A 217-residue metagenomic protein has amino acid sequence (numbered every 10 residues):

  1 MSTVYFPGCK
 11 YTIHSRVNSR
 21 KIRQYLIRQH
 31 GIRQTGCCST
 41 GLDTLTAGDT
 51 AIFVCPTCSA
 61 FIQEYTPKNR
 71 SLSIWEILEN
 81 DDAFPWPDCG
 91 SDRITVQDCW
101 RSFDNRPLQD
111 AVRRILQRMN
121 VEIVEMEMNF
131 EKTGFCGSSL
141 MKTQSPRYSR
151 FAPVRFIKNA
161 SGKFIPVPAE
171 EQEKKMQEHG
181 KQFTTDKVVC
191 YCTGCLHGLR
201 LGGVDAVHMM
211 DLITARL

Functional and structural regions predicted by a protein language model:
M1-L217: Iron-sulfur cluster-binding electron-transfer modules in prokaryotic oxidoreductases
